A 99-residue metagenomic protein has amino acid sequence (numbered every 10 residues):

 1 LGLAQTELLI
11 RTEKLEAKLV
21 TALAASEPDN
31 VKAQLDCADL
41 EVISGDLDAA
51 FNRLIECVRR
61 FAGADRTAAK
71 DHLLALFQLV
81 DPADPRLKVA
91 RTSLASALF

Functional and structural regions predicted by a protein language model:
L1-L35, D39: Alpha-helical adaptor scaffolds
G2-Q5, C37, C57, L73 (+1 more regions): Structural register within alpha-helical repeat arrays
T12-E13, S44, V80: Structural motif corresponding to the intra-repeat A-B loop/turn of tetratricopeptide repeats
S26-E27, F61, V80, L98: Alpha-helical junction/boundary sensor with strong preference for TPR arrays
